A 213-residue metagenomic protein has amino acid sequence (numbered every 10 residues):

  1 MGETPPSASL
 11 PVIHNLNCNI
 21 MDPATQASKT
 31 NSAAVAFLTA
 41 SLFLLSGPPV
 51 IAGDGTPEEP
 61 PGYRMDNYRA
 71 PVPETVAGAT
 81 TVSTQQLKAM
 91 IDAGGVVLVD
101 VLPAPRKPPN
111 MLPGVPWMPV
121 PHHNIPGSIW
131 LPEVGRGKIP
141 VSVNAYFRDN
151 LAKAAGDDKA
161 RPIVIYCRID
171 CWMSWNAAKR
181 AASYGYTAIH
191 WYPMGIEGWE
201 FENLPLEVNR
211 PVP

Functional and structural regions predicted by a protein language model:
M1-T30: N-terminal secretory signal peptides that target proteins for export/translocation
E3-I13, P73-E74, V82, V96-V99: A broadly tuned "polar low-complexity/structure-edge" signature
D22, K29-S32, A36-F37, F43-A93 (+2 more regions): Rhodanese-like catalytic fold shared by cysteine-dependent sulfurtransferases and DSP/PTP-type phosphatases
L87, G95-L102: Short hydrophobic beta-strand that contains or immediately precedes a catalytic carboxylate
A104-R106: Short glycine-rich anion-binding loops that position phosphate/pyrophosphate groups of nucleotides and phosphorylated
